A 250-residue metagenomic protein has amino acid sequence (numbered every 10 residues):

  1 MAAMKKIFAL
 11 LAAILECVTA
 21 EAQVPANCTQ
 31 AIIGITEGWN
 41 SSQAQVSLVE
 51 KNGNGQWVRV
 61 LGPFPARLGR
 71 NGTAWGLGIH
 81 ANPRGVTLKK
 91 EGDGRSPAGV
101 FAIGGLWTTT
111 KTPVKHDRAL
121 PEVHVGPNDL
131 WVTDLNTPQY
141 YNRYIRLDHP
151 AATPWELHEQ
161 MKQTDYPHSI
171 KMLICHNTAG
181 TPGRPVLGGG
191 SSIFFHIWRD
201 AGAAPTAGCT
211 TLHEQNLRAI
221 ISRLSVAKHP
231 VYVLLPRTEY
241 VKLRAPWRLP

Functional and structural regions predicted by a protein language model:
M1-K6: Positively charged n-region of N-terminal signal peptides that target proteins for export
I7-E16: Sec-dependent N-terminal signal peptides
V18-A22: Sec/Tat signal peptide C-region and signal peptidase I cleavage site
Q23-T206, Q215-P250: Cell wall/extracellular polymer interaction/catalysis modules
C209: Short cysteine clusters
L212: A conserved hydrophobic position in a structured secondary element of the catalytic/binding core that shapes
